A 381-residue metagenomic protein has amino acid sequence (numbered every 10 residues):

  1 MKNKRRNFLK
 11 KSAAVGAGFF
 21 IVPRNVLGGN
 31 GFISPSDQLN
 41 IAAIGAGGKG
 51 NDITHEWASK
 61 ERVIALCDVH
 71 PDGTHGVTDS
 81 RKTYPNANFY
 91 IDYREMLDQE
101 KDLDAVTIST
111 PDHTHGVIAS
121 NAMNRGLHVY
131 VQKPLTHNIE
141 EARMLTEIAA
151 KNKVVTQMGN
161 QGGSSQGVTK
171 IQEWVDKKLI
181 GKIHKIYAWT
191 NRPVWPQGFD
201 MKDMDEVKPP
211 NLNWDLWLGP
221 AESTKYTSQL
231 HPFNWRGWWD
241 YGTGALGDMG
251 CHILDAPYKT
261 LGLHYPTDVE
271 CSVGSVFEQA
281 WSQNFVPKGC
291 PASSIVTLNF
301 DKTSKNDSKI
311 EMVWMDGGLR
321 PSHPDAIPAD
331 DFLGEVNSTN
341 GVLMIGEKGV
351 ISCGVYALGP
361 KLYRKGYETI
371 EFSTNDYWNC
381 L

Functional and structural regions predicted by a protein language model:
M1-V131, E140-V155: N-terminal glycine-/serine-/threonine-rich beta1-alpha1-beta2 phosphate-ribose binding loop of Rossmann-like
S34-S36, Q99-D102, N124, A149-K151 (+6 more regions): Extracellular/periplasmic catalytic domains that process cell-envelope and extracellular macromolecules
N40-I44, I64-D68, T107-I108, Y130-V131 (+9 more regions): Structural recognition of the beta-strand scaffold that forms the well-ordered cores of secreted hydrolase catalytic
K49-I53, T74-G76, Q99, W195-Q197 (+3 more regions): Short, solvent-exposed loop/turn elements at domain surfaces
G116, S120, R143, S165-T169 (+1 more regions): A structural signal for well-ordered alpha-helical segments within the folded catalytic domains of diverse enzymes
H128, T136-N211, L216: A contiguous active-site-proximal alpha/beta segment in oxidoreductase catalytic domains
Q132, G159, T243-L246: The substrate-binding groove and active-site-proximal loops of carbohydrate-active enzymes, especially glycoside
P210-L381: Glycine-rich, aromatic-lined ligand/substrate-binding cores of catalytic and carbohydrate-binding domains
